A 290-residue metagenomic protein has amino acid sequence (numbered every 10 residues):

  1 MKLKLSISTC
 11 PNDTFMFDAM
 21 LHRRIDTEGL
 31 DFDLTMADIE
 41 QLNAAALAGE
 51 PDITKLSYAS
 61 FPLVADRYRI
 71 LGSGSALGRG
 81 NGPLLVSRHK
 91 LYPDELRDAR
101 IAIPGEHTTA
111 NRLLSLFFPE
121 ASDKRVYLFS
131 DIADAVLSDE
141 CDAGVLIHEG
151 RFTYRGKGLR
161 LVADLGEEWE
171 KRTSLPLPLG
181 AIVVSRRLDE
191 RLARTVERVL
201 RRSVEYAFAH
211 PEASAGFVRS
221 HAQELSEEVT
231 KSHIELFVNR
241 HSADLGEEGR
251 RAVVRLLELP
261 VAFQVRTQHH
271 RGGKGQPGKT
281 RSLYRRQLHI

Functional and structural regions predicted by a protein language model:
K2-R23, P83-D142, E149, R251-R255: Bilobed "Venus flytrap"/periplasmic-binding protein-like clamshell domains and structurally analogous long
L3-K4, R67-S75, R100: A structural signal for short loop-to-beta-strand junctions that line the ligand-binding cleft of periplasmic/secreted
I25-L34, F117-Y127, V265-G272, L283: A local structural motif
D38-E40, G49-P62, L128-F129, L146-F152: Beta->alpha turn/N-cap motifs
I70-P93, W169-R187: Hydrophobic/proline-rich hinge and linker segments of small-molecule sensing/allosteric domains, predominantly
L128-R219: Pocket-lining segment of extracytoplasmic ligand-binding domains
L188-L259: Secondary-structure end/capping motifs
R250-V253, E258-V261, V265-G275, S282-I290: Long, low-complexity C-terminal extensions of enzymes
